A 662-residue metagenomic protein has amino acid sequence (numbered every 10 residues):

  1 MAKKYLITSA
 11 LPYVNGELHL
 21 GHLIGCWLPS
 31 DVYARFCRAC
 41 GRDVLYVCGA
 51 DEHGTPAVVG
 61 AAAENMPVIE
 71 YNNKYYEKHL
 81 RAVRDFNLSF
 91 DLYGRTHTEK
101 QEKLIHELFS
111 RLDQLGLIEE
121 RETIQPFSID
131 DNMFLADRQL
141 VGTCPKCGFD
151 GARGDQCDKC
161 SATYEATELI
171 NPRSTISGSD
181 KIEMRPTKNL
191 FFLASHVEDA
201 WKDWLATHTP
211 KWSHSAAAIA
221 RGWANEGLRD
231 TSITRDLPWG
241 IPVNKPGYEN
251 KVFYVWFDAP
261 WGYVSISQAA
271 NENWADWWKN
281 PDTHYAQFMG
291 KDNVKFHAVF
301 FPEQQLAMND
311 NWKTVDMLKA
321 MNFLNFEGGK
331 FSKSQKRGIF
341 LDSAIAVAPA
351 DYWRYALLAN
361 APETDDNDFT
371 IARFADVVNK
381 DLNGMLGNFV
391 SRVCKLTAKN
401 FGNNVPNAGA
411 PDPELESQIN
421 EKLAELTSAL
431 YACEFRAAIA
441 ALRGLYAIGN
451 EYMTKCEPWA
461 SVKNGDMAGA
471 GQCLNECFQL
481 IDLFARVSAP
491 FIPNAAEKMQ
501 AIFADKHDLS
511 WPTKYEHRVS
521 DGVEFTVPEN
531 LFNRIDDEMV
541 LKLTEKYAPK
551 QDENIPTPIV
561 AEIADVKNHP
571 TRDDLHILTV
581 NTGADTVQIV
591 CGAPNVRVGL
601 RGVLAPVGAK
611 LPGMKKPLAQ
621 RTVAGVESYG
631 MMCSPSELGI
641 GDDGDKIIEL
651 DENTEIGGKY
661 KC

Functional and structural regions predicted by a protein language model:
A2-C48, K100-K103, C147, I170-K399 (+1 more regions): Structured secondary-structure scaffolds
A2-D203: N-terminal, positively charged nucleic-acid-binding surface of large information/translation enzymes
L6-T8, T143-K146, Q156-K159, F191 (+8 more regions): Structured core elements
P12-Y13, A152, V197, P238 (+10 more regions): Short, glycine-/Ser/Thr-/acidic-enriched flexible segments
K251-V264, N293-K295, V299, S488-A489 (+3 more regions): Conserved phosphate/anionic-ligand binding catalytic regions in large, soluble enzymes, centered on
G290, W511-Q551: Long, highly charged low-complexity segments enriched in Glu/Asp and Lys/Arg with interspersed Ser/Thr
N360, R373-A408, N420-E524: Helix-rich, typically C-terminal accessory recognition domains appended to large enzymatic cores
P549-C662: Phosphate-backbone binding interfaces of nucleic-acid-interacting proteins
